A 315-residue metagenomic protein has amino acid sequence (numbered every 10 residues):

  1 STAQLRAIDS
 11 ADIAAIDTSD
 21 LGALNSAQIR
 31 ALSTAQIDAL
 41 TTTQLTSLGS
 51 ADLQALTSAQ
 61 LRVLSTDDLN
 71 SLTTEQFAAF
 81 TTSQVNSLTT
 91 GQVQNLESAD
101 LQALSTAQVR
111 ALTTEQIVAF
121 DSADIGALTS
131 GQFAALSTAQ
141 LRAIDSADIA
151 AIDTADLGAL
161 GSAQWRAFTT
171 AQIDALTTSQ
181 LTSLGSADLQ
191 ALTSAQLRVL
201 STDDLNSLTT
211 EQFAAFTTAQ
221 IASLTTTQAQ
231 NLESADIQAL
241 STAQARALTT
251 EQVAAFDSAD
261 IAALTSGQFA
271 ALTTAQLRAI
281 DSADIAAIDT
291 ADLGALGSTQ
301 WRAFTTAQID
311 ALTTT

Functional and structural regions predicted by a protein language model:
S1-T315: General marker for long, soluble alpha-helical cores
